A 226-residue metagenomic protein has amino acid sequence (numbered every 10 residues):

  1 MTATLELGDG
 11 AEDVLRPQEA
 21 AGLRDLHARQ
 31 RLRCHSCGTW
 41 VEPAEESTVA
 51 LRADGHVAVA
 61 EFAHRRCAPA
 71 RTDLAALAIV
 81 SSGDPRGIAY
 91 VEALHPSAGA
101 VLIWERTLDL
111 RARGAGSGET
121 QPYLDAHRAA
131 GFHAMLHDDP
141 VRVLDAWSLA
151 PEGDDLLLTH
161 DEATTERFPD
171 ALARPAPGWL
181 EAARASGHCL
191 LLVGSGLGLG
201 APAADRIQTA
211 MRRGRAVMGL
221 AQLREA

Functional and structural regions predicted by a protein language model:
M1-I88: N-terminal cysteine/histidine-rich coordination modules
T2-T4, T39, T48, T72 (+6 more regions): Residue-identity detector for threonine
D9, D13, P17, G118 (+3 more regions): Low-complexity, intrinsically disordered regions enriched in charged/polar residues
R16, R24, R29-R33, R52 (+14 more regions): Arginine residue identity/basic-tract feature
R71-P169: PEST-like low-complexity intrinsically disordered regions enriched in Ser/Thr/Pro and acidic residues
F132-A226: C-terminal, charged low-complexity interaction regions
